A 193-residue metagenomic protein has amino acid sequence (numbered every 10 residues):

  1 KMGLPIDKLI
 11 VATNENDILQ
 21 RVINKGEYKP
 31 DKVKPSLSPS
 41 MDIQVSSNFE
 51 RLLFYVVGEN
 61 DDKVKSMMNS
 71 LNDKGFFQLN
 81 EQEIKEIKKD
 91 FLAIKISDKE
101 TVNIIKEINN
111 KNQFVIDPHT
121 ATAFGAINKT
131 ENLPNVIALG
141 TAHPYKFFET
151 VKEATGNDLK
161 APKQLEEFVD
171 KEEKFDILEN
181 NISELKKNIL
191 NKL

Functional and structural regions predicted by a protein language model:
K1-L193: PLP-dependent amino-acid enzyme catalytic core
